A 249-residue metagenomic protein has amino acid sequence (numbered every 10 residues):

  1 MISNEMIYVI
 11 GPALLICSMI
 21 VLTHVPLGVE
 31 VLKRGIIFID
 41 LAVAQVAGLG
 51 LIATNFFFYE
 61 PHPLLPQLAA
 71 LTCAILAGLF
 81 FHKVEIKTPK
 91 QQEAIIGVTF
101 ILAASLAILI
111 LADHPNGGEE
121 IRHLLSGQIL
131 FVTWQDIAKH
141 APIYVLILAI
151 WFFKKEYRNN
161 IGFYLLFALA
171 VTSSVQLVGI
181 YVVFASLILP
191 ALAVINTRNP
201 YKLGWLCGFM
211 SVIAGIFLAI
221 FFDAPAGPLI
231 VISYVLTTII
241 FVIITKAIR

Functional and structural regions predicted by a protein language model:
M1-E5, F58-P61, P115-V132, F217-A219: Membrane-interface helix termini and inter-helical loops of multi-pass transporters
M1-V21, T88-E93, N159-G162: Membrane-interfacial amphipathic/re-entrant helices at transmembrane-helix boundaries
I7-F58, S173: Single transmembrane alpha-helix segments in multi-pass membrane proteins
I20, G28, R34-I36, N55 (+5 more regions): Hydrophobic alpha-helical segments, chiefly the membrane-spanning helices and signal/signal-anchor peptides
V29-A42, L51-H114, I195-G204, F217-D223 (+1 more regions): Short loop segments and helix-boundary regions at transmembrane helix junctions of multi-pass inner-membrane proteins
A44-T54, V98-L111, F131, Y164-V175 (+2 more regions): Small-residue-rich segments of transmembrane alpha-helices in multi-pass membrane proteins, especially helix faces
L64-A70, D136-P142, V182-V183, D223-L236: Loop-to-transmembrane alpha-helix initiation sites
Q92-K154, F167-V171: Transmembrane helix-bundle core of multi-pass membrane transporters and related energy-transducing complexes
